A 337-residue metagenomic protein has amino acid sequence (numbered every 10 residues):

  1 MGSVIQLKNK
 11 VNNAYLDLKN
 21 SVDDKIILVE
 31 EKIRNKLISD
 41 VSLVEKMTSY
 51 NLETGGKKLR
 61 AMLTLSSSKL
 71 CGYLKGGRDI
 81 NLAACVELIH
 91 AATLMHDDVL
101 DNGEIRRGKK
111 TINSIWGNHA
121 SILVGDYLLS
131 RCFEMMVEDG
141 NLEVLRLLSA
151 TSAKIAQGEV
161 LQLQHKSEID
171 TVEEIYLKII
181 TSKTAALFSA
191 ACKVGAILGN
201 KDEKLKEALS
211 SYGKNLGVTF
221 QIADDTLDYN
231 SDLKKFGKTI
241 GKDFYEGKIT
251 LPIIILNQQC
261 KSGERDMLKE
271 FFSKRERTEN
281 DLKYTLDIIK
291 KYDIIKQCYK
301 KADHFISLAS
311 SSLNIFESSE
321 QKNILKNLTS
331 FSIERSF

Functional and structural regions predicted by a protein language model:
M1-F337: All-alpha prenyltransferase/terpene-synthase fold signal
